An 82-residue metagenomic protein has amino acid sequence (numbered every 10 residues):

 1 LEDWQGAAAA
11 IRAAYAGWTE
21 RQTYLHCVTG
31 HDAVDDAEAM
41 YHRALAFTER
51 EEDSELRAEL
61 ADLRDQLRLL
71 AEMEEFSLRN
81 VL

Functional and structural regions predicted by a protein language model:
L1-D3: Alpha-helical transmembrane signal-anchor/signal-peptide segments
A8-L82: C-terminal-biased regions
